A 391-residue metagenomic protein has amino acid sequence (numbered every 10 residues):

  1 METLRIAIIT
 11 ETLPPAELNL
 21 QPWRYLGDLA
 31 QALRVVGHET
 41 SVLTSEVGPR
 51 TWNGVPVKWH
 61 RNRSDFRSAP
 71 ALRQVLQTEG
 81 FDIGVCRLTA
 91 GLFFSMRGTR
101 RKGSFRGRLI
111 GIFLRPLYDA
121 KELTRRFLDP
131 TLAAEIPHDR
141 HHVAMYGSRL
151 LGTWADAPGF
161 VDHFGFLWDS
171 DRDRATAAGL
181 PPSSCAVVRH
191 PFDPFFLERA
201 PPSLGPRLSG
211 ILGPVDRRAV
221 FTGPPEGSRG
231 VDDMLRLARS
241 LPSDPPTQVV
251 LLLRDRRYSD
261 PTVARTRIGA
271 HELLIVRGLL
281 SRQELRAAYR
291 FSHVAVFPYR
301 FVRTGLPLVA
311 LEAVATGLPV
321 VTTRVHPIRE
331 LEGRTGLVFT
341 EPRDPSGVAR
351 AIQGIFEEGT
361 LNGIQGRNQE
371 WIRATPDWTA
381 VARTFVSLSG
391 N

Functional and structural regions predicted by a protein language model:
L43, V294, A315, P319-T322: Short hydrophobic beta-strand element within catalytic cores of glycosyltransferases and related nucleotide-activated
W59, R343, G359-S389: A charged, aromatic-enriched C-terminal amphipathic alpha-helix characteristic of glycosyltransferases across folds
P116-L117, T131-F164, A178: Membrane-proximal helix-turn-helix segments that form the acceptor-binding/catalytic region of lipid-linked
S170, P191: Carbohydrate-associated surface elements
T222-P224, Q248-T262: Glycosyltransferase donor-sugar binding loop
P261-Q283: Nucleotide-activated donor-binding/catalytic signature segment of Leloir-type glycosyltransferases, i.e., the conserved
R290-T304, L318: Acidic donor-binding loop of glycosyltransferase active sites
G333-P345, G354-G359: Conserved acidic donor-binding segment of nucleotide-sugar-dependent glycosyltransferases
